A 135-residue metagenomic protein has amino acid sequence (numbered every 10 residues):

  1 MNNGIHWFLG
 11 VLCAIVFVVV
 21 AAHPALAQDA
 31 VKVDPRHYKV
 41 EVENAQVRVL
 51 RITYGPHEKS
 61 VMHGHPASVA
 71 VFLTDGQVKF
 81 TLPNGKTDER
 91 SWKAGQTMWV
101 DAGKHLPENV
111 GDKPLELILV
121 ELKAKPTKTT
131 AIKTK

Functional and structural regions predicted by a protein language model:
M1-W7: N-terminal secretory signal peptides that target proteins for export/translocation
L9-A22: Bacterial N-terminal signal peptides
P24-A27: Boundary at the C-terminal end of the N-terminal hydrophobic targeting segment
D34-V61, P66-A70, V120: A short glycine-rich, His/Asp/Glu-containing loop-to-beta-strand
V42-Q46, N84-A102: Short acidic-glycine-tyrosine-enriched beta hairpin
H57-S60, Q96-E108: Histidine-centered metal-chelating micro-motifs
H65-N84: Glycine- and acidic-residue-biased ligand/ion/polar-headgroup-sensing regions
D75, A102-K125: Ligand-binding loop in jelly-roll beta-barrel domains
